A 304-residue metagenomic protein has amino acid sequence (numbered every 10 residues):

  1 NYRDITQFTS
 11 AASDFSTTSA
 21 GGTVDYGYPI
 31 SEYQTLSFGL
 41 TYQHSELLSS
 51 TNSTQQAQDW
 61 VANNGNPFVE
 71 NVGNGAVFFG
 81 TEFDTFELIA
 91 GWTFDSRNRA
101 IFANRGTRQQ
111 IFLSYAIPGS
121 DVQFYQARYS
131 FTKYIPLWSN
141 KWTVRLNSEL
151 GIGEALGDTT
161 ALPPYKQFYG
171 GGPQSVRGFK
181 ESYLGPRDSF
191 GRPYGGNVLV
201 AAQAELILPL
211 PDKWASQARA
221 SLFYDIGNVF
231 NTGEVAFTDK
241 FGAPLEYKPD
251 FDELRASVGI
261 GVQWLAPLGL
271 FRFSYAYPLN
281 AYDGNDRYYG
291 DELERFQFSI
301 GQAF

Functional and structural regions predicted by a protein language model:
N1-D4, F38-H44, T107-Y115, Y129 (+5 more regions): Transmembrane beta-barrel strands of outer-membrane/channel proteins
N1-G91, R97, T107-R108, Q174-G178 (+5 more regions): Gram-negative/organellar outer-membrane beta-barrel architecture
N1-I5, L88-L137, A266, L270-R272: Surface-exposed extracellular loop regions of Gram-negative outer-membrane beta-barrel proteins
S16-A20, D84-L88, R105, Q123-A127 (+6 more regions): Residues that define the transmembrane beta-barrel architecture of outer-membrane proteins
T18-I30, Q109-I117, Q123-L156: Transmembrane beta-barrel strand/turn architecture of Gram-negative outer membrane proteins
D25-P29, G39, I89-D95, S114 (+4 more regions): Transmembrane beta-barrel domains of outer membrane proteins
S31-T35, S49, N98-T107, S120-V122 (+4 more regions): Short loop/turn motifs that connect adjacent beta-strands in outer-membrane beta-barrel proteins
N140-G233, F237: Extracytoplasmic gating/loop element in the C-terminal half of outer-membrane beta-barrel translocons and assembly
